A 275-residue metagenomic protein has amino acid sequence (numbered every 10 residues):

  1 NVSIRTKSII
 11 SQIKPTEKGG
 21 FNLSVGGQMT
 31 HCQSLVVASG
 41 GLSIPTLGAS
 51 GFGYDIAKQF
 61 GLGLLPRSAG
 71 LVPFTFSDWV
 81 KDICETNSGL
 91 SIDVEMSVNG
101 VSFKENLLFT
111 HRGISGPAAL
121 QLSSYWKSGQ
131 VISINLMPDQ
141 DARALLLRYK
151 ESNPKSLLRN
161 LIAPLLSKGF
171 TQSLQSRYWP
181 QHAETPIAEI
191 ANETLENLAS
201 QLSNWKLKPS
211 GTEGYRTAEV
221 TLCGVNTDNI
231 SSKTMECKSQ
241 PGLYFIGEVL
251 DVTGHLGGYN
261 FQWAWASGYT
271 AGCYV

Functional and structural regions predicted by a protein language model:
N1-S3: N-terminal Rossmann-like dinucleotide/flavin-binding domain of flavoprotein oxidoreductases that bind FAD/FMN
T6, S176-T253: A glycine-rich dinucleotide-binding beta-alpha-beta segment and adjacent secondary-structure elements that constitute
T6-G20: A conserved short coil-to-beta-strand element within the FAD-binding core of flavoproteins
I10, M29-A49, A57-K58, L107-R112 (+2 more regions): Short hydrophobic core segments
Q12, L42-P45, G116, W126 (+1 more regions): Glycine-rich nucleotide phosphate-binding loop and flanking beta-alpha elements of Rossmann-like dinucleotide-binding
G41-F60, V252-V275: A conserved FAD-binding loop/helix module that cradles the flavin
I44-P45, P73-F74, T110, I114-P117 (+2 more regions): Glycine-rich phosphate/pyrophosphate-binding beta-alpha loops
L62-P66, V72-E193: An anion/pyrophosphate-binding glycine-rich loop and adjacent beta-alpha core in soluble alpha-beta enzymes
